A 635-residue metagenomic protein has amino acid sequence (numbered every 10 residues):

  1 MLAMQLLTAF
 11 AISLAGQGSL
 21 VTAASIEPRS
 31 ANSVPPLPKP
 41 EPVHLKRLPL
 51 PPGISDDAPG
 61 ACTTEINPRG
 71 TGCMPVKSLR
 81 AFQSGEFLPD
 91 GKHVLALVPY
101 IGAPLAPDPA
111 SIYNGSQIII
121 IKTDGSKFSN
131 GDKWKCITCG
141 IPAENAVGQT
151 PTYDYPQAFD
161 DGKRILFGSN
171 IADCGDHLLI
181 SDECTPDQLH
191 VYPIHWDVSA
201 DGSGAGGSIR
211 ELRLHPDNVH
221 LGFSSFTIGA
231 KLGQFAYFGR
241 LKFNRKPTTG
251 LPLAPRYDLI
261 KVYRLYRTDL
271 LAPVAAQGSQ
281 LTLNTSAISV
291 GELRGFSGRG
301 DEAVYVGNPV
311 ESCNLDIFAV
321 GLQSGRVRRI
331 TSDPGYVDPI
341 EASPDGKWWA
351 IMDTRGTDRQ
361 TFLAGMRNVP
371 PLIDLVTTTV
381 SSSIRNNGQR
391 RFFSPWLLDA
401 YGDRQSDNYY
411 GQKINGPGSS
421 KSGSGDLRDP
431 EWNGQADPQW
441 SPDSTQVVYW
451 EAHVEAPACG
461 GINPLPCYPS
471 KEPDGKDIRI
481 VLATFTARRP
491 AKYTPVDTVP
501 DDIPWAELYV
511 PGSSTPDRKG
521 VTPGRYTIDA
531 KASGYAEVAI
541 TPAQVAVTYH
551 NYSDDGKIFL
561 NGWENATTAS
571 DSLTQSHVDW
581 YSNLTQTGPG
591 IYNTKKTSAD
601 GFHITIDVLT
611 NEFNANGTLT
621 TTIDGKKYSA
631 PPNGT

Functional and structural regions predicted by a protein language model:
M1-S25: Fungal secretory targeting signals
I26-T635: Sequence signature of WD/YWTD-type beta-propeller architectures
